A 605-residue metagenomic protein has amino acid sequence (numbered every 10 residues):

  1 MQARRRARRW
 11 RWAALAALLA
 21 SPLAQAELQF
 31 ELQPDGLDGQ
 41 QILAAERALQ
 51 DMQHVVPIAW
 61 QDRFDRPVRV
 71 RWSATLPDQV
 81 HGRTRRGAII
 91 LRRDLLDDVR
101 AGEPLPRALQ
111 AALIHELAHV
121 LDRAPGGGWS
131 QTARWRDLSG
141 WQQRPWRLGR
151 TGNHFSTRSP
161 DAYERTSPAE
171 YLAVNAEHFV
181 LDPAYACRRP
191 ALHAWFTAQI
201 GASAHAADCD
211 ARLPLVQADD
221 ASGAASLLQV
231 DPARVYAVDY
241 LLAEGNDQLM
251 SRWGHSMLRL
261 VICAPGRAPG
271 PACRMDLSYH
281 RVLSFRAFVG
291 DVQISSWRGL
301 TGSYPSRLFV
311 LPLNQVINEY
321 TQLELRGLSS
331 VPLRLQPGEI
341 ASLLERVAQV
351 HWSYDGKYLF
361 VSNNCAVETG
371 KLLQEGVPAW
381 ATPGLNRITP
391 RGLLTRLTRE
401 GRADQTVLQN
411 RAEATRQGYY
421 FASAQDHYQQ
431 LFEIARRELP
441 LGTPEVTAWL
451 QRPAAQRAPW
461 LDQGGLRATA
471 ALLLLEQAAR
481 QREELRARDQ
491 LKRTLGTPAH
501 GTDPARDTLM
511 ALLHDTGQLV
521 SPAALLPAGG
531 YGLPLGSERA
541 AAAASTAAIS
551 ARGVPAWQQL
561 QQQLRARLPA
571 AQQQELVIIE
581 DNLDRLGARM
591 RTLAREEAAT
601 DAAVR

Functional and structural regions predicted by a protein language model:
A20-L23: N-terminal signal peptide c-region/cleavage motif recognized by signal peptidases
E27-L95, G127, Q131: Auxiliary, metal-adjacent structural segments of Zn-dependent hydrolase domains
E31-A45, L95-A108, R158-Y163, A243-D247 (+2 more regions): Second-shell loop/turn segments in exported
P77-R107, R234-L325, R565-A566, L576: Glycine-rich catalytic cores of cysteine/serine-nucleophile enzymes that process amide/ester linkages in cell-envelope
R93, D98, G128-E164, C187-A221 (+1 more regions): Activation targets extended, charge/polar-rich intrinsically disordered C-terminal tails
Q110-R136: Catalytic Zn2+-binding segment of zinc metalloproteases
R144-N153, L228-V235, M250-S251, H255 (+1 more regions): Active-site-adjacent bridging/hinge elements
L192-D247, R252-L258: Gly/Pro-rich turn-and-neighbor structural signature
